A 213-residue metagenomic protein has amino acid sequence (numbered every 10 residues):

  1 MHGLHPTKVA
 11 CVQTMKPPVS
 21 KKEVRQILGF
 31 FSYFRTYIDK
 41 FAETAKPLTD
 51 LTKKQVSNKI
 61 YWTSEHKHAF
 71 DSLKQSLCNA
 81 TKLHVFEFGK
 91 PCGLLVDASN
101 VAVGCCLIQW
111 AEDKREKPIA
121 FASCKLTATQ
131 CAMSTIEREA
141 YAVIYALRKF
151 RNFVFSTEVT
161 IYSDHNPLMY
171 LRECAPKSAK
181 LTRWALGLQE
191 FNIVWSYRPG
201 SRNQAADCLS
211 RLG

Functional and structural regions predicted by a protein language model:
M1-K90, P167: C-terminal reverse transcriptase regions that engage the nucleic-acid substrate
G3-I27, A185-L186, E190-G213: Flexible, low-complexity interdomain linkers flanking nucleic-acid-processing modules
H5, V12, L28-G29, L48 (+10 more regions): Mobile genetic element proteins and their domesticated derivatives, centered on retroelements and DNA transposons
C11, I27-F30, P47, L51 (+7 more regions): Alpha-helical recognition domains of nuclear gene-regulatory proteins
K90-A98: Two-metal-ion RNase H-like nuclease active-site motif
A98-N100, A111: A generic beta-sheet turn/junction motif
I108-W110, I144-G200: RNase H catalytic domain
D113-Y141, N166-M169, E173: A short, polar/acidic, helix/strand-boundary loop motif
